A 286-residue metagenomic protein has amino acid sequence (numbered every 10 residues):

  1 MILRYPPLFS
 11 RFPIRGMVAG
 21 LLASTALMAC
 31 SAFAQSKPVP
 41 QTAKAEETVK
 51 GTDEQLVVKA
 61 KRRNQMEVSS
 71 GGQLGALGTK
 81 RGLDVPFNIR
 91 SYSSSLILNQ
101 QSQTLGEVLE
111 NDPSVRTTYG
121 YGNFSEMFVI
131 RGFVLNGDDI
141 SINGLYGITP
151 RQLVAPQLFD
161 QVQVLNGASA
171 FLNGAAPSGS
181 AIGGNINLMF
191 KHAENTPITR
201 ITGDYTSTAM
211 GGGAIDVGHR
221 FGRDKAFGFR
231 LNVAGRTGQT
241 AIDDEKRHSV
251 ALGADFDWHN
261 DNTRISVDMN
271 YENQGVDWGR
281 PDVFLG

Functional and structural regions predicted by a protein language model:
M1-T48: Cleavable N-terminal targeting peptides that direct proteins into the secretory/outer-membrane pathway or into
I2, Q35-A43, E107-V108, Y119 (+8 more regions): Outer-membrane beta-barrel proteins
L8, A23, V134, Y146 (+2 more regions): Short, flexible loop/turn elements at secondary-structure junctions
T52-T196: Acidic, small-polar-rich N-terminal luminal/periplasmic segments of exported/outer-membrane proteins
V68-S70, W278-D282: Short aromatic-enriched loop/helix-cap "lid" or pocket-rim segments at secondary-structure transitions that line
T149, N173, G203-D204, A241-D243: Outer-membrane beta-barrel domain signature
I198, Y205-R280: Transmembrane beta-barrel wall of Gram-negative outer-membrane proteins
L285-G286: Surface-exposed loop/turn segments flanking beta-strands in extracellular/periplasmic regions
